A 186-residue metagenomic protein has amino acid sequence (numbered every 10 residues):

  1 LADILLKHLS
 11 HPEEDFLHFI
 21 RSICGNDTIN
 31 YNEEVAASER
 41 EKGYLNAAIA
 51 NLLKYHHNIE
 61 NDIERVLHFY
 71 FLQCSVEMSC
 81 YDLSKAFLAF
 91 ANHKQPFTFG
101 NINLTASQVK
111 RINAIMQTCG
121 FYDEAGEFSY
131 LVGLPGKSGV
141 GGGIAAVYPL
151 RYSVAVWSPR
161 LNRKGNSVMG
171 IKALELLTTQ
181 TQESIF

Functional and structural regions predicted by a protein language model:
L1-Q73: Active-site-adjacent helix/loop patches that line small-molecule binding or acyl-intermediate pockets
A2-K7, L88-N92, T179: Short glycine/serine- and small hydrophobic-enriched flexible loop segments
E13, L17, N46, I63-E64 (+5 more regions): Alpha-helix initiation and N-capping motif
N30-E34, N46-K54, C80-K85, A114-Y122 (+1 more regions): Short, charged low-complexity intrinsically disordered segments located at boundaries of structured domains
R40, I49-R111, N162-S167: Penicillin-binding protein/beta-lactamase superfamily catalytic region
A91-F186: Structured C-terminal helix/loop/strand segments within mature extracytoplasmic catalytic/sensor domains
